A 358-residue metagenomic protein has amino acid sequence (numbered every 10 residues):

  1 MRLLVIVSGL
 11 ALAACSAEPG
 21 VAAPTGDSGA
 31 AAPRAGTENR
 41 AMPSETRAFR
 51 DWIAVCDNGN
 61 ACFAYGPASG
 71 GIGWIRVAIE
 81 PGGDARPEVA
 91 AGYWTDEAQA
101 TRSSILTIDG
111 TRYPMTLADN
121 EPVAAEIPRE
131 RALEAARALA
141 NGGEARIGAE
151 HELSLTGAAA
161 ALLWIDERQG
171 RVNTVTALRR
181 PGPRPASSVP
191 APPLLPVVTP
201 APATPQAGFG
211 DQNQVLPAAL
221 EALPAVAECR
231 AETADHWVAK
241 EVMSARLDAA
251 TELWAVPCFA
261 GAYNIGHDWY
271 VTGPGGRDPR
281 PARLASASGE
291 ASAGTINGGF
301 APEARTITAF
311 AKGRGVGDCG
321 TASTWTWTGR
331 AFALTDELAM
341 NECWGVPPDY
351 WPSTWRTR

Functional and structural regions predicted by a protein language model:
V5-A13: Bacterial N-terminal signal peptides
C15-E232, S244, I265: A generic "folded-domain core" signal
Y65-G66, W254-F259, T308-R314: Short beta-strand segments that buttress and anchor functional surface loops
G83-D84, I108-G110, N141-G142, L247-E252 (+3 more regions): Short, solvent-exposed coil/turn segments at beta-strand boundaries
R230-M243, I296-G299: Signature of short aromatic-glycine-proline-rich micro-motifs recurring in repeat-based ectodomains
V242-A262, H267: Exposed beta-strand-loop-beta-strand "reactive/processing" segments of non-cytosolic proteins
A262-Y270, G317-S323: Structural motif
R280-R358: Short aromatic loop motif centered on NTY/YTY
